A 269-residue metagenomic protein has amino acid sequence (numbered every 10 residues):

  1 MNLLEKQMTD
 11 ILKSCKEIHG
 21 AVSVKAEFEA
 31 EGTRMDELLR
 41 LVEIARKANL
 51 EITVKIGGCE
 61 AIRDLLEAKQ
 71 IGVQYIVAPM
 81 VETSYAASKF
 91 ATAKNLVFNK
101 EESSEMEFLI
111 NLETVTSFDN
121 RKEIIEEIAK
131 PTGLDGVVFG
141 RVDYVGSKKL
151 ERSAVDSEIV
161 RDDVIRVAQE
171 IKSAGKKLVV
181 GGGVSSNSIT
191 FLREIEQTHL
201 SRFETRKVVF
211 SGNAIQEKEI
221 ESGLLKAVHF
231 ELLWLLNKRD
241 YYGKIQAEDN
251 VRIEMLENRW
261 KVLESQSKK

Functional and structural regions predicted by a protein language model:
M1-K269: Expand to "…catalyze enediolate/carbanion chemistry for C-C bond making/breaking, isomerization, decarboxylation
